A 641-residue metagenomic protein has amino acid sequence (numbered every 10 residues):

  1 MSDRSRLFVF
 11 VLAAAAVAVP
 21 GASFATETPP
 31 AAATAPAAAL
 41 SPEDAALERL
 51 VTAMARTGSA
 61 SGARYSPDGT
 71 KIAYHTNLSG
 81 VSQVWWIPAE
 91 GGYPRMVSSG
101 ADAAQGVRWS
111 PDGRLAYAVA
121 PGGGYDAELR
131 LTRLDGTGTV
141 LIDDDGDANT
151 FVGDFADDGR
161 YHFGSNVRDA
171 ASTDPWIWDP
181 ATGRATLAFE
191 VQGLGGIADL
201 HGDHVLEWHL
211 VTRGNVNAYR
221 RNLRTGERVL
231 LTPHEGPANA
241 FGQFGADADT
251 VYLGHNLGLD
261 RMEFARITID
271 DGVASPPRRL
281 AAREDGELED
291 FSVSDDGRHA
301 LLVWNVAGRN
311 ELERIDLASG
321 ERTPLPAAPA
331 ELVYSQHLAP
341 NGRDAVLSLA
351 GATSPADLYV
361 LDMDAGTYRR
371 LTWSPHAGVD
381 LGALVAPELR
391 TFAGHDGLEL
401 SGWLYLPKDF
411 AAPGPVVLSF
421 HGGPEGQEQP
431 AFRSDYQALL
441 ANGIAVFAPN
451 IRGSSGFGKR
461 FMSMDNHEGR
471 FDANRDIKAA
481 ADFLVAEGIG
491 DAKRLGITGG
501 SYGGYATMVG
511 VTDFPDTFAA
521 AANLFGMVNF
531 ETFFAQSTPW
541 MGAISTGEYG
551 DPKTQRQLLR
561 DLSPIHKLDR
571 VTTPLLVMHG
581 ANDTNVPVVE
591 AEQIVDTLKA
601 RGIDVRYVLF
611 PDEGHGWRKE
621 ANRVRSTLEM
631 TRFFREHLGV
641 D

Functional and structural regions predicted by a protein language model:
M1-V9: Bacterial N-terminal signal peptides that target proteins for export
V9-V19: Bacterial N-terminal signal peptides
S23-A25: Boundary at the C-terminal end of the N-terminal hydrophobic targeting segment
A35-E48, K71, H75-M96, R114 (+9 more regions): Beta-propeller blade-edge and WD-like acidic-aromatic loop motif
R56-H75, A101-V119, L129, D145-V167 (+11 more regions): Conserved beta-propeller blade repeats
R370-F410: N-terminal cap/lid segment of alpha/beta-hydrolase-fold proteins
F410-G414, S419-G458: Short substrate-entry loop that stabilizes the transition state in hydrolases
I451-D641: Active-site-proximal cap/loop segments of hydrolase catalytic domains
